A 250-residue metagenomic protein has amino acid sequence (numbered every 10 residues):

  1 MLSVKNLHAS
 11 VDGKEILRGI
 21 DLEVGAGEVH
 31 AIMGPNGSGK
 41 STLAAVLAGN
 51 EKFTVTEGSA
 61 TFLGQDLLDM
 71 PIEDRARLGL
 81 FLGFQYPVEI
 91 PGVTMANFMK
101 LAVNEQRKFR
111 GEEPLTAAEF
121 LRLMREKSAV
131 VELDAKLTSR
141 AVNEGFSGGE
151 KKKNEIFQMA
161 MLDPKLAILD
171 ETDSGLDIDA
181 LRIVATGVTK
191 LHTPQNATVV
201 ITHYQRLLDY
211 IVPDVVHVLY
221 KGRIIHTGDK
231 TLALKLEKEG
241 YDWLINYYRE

Functional and structural regions predicted by a protein language model:
L2-V4, L17-G19: Conserved structural motif at the start of ABC-family nucleotide-binding domains
H30-I32, A44: Short hydrophobic beta-strand immediately N-terminal to the Walker A/P-loop
M33-S38: The feature captures the beta-strand-to-loop junction immediately N-terminal to the Walker
S59-R75, N143: ABC ATPase NBD Q-loop/coupling interface
V88-K165: ABC-family P-loop ATPase nucleotide-binding domains
I168-T172, D179: Walker B catalytic motif
V215, L219, R223-N246: Conserved beta-strand-loop-alpha-helix hinge in the C-terminal portion of ABC ATPase nucleotide-binding domains
